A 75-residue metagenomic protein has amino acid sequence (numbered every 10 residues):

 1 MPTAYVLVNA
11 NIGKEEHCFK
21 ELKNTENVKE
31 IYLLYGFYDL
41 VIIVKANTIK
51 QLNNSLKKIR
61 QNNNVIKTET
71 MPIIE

Functional and structural regions predicted by a protein language model:
M1-E75: A compositional/biophysical signature of low hydrophobicity enriched in polar/charged and small residues
